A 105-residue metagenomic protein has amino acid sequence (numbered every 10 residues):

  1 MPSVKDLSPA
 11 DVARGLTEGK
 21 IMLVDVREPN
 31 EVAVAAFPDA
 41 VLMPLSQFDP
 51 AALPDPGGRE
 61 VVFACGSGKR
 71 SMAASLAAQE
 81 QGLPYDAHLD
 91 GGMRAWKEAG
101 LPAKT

Functional and structural regions predicted by a protein language model:
M1-M22, E28-V62, K69-T105: Rhodanese-like catalytic fold shared by cysteine-dependent sulfurtransferases and DSP/PTP-type phosphatases
